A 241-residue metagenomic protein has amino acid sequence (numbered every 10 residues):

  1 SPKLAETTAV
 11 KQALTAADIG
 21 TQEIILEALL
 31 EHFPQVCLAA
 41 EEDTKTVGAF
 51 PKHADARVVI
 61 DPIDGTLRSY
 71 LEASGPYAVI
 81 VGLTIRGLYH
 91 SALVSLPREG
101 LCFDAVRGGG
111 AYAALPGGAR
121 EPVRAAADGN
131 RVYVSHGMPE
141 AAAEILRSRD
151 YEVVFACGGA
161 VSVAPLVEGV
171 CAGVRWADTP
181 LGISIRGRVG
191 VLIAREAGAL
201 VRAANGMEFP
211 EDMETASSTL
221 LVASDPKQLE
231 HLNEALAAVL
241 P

Functional and structural regions predicted by a protein language model:
S1-E6, A111, R149-C157: Short secondary-structure junctions
S1-I63, P241: N-terminal subdomain of lithium-sensitive/metallo-dependent phosphomonoesterases centered on the IMPase/IPPase/PAP
D18, L29, L96, A105 (+2 more regions): Residue-level signal for inorganic ion chemistry
P34, H53-D55, G87-H90, D128-G129 (+1 more regions): Short coil/turn connectors at secondary-structure junctions
C37, S91, C171-G173: Short, Asp-centered acidic motifs that coordinate Mg2+ and/or phosphate in catalytic or ligand-binding sites
P51-G110: DPxDG-like acidic metal-binding loop motif
S95-G100, P116-G117, V239: Short, solvent-exposed aromatic-acidic interface loops
V123-P241: An extended, acidic
